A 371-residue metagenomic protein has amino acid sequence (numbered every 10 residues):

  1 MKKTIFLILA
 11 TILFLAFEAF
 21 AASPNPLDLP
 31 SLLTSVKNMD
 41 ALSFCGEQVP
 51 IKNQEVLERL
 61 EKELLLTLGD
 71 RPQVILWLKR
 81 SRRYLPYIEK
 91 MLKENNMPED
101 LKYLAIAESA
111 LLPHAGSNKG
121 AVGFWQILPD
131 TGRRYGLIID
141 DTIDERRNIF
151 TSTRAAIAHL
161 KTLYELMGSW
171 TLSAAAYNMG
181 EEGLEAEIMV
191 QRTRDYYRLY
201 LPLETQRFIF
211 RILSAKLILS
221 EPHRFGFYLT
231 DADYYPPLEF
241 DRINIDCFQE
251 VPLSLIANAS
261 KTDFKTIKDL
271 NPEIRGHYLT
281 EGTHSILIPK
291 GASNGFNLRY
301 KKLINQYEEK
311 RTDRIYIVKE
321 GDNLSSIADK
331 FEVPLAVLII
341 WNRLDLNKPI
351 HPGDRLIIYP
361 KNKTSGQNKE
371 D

Functional and structural regions predicted by a protein language model:
M1-T4, F20-N96, L101: An acidic, Gly/Ser/Thr/Pro-rich helix-cap/linker signature
I8-E18: Bacterial N-terminal signal peptides
D70, V74-L85, E94-M97, S117-W125 (+9 more regions): Solvent-exposed, acidic/flexible segments
M97-H114, S173-M179, I267-N271, L338-N342 (+1 more regions): Short, functionally critical alpha-helical segments immediately adjacent to catalytic or ligand/cofactor-binding
K119-D141, T153-A155, L160, L184-E187 (+1 more regions): Substrate-binding/active-site groove segments that recognize and process beta-1,4-linked N-acetyl-hexosamine
L160-A186: Catalytic and binding regions of secreted/periplasmic enzymes and modules that target cell-wall glycans
A232-K261, E308-E332, H351-D354, D371: Primarily a LysM-type cell-wall glycan-binding module
L270-I304, V333-D371: Extracellular LysM carbohydrate-binding repeats and other cell-envelope/extracellular binding modules
